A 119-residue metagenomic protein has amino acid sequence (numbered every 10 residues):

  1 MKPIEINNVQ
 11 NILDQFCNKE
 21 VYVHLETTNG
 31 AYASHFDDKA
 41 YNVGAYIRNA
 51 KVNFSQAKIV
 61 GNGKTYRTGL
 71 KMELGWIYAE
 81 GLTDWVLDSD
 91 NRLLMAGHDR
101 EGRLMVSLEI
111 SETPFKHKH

Functional and structural regions predicted by a protein language model:
M1-H119: Short beta-rich binding modules
